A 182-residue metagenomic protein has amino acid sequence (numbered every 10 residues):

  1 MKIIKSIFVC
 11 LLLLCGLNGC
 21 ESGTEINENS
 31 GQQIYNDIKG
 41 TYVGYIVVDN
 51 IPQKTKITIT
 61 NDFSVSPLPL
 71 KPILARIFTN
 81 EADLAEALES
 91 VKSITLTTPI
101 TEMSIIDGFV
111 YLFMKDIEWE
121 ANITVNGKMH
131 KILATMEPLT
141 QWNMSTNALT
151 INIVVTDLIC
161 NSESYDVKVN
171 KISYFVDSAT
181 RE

Functional and structural regions predicted by a protein language model:
I3-S6, L12-V43, E182: Bacterial Sec-dependent N-terminal signal peptides
V9-L12, I159-N161: Enrichment for repetitive, rod-forming helical segments
N29-E182: First exposed extracellular module after export/assembly in secreted or surface-exposed proteins
